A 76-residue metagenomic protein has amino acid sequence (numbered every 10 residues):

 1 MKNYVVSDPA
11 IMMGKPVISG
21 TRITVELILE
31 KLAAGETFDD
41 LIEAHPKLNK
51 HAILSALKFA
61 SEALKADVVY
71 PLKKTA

Functional and structural regions predicted by a protein language model:
K2-V17: Short, Lys/Arg-enriched N-terminal segment that forms or immediately precedes the first helix of a structured domain
D8, D39-D40, D67: Acidic side chains
M13, L29, P71-L72: Generic N-terminal leader/processing signal
V17, A33, D67, T75-A76: Residue-level detector of intrinsically disordered/flexible regions characterized by low predicted structural confidence
I18, I23-A56: Amphipathic, hydrophobic secondary-structure cores in small proteins
L48-K74: C-terminal structural segments of small proteins and small subunits
